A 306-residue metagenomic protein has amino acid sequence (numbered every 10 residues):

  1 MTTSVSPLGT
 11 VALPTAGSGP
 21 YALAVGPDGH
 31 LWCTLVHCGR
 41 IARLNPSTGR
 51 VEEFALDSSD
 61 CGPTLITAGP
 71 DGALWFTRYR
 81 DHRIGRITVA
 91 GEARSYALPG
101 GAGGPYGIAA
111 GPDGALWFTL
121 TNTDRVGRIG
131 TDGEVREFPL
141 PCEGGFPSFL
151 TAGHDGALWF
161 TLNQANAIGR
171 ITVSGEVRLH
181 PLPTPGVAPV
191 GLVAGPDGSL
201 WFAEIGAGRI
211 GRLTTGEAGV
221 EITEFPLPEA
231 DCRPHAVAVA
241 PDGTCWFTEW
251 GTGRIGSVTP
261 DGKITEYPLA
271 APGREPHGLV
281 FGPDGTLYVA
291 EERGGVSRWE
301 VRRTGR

Functional and structural regions predicted by a protein language model:
M1-G17: A short helix->beta-strand "capping" segment at the edge of beta-propeller domains
L8-L13, R50-L56, A93-L98, V135-L140 (+3 more regions): A short beta-strand motif characteristic of beta-propeller blades
T15-D28, S59-P70, G100-D113, C142-D155 (+4 more regions): Beta-rich, blade/repeat-based domains predominating in secreted/periplasmic proteins but also intracellular
C33-H37, L74-R80, L116-N122, L158-Q164 (+3 more regions): Conserved beta-strand positions in repeat-built beta-propeller and related beta-rich domains
R40-A42, R83-G85, D124-G127, A167-G169 (+3 more regions): A short loop-to-beta-strand structural motif that recurs across blades of beta-propeller domains
N45-G49, T88-G91, I129-G133, I171-E176 (+3 more regions): Short loop/turn segments that connect beta-strands within beta-propeller blades
Y106, W117-L182, V187-L192, A203: Solenoidal tandem-repeat scaffolds enriched in leucines and small polar residues
